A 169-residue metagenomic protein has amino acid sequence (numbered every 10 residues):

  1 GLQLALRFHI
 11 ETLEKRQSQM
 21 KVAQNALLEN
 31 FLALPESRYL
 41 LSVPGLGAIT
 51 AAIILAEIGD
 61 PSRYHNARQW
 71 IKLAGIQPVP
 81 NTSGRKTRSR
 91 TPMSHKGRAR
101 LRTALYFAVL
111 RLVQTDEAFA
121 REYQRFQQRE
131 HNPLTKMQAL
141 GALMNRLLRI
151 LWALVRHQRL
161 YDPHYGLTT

Functional and structural regions predicted by a protein language model:
G1-T169: A detector of single, family-specific signature residues that are central to catalytic or substrate-handling motifs
